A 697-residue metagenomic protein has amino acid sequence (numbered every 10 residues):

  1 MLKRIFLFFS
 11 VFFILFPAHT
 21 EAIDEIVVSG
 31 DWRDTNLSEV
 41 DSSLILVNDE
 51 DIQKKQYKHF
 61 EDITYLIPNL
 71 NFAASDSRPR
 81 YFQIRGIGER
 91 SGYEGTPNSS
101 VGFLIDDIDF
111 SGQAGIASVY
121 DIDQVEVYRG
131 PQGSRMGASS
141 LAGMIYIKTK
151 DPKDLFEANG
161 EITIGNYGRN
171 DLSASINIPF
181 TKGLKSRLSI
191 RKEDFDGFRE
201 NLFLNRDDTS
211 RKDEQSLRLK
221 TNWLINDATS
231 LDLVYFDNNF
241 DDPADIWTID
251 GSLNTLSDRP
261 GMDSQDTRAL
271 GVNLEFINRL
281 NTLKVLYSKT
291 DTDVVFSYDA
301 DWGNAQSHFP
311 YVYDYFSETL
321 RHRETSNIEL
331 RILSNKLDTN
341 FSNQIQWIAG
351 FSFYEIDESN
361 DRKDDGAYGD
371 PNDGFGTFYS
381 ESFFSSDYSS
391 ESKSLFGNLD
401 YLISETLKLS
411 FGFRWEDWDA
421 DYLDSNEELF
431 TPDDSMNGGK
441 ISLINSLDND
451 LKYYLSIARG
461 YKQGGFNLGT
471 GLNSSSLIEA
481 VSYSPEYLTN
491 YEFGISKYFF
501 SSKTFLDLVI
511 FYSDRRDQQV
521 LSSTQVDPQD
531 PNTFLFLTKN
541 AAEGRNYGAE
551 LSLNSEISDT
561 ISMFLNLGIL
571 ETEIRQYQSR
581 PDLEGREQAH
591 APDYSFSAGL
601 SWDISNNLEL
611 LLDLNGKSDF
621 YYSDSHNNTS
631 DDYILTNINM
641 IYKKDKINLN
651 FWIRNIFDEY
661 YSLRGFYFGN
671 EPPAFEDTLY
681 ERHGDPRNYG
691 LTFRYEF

Functional and structural regions predicted by a protein language model:
I26, D514-R516, G616-Y621, I641-F697: C-terminal beta-signal and adjacent terminal beta-strands/loops of Gram-negative outer-membrane beta-barrel proteins
E61, Y81-Q83, L104, V127 (+2 more regions): N-terminal periplasmic accessory domains that precede and gate Gram-negative outer-membrane beta-barrel machines
G92-Y93, S100-P131: Short acidic/polar hinge/loop motifs at secondary-structure boundaries that mediate gating or recognition
E157-N159, I164-F195, R199, F203-D242 (+10 more regions): Transmembrane beta-barrel wall of Gram-negative outer-membrane proteins
T221-A228, F236, I332, Q344-I348 (+7 more regions): Structural signature of Gram-negative outer-membrane beta-barrels, strongest in the C-terminal barrel of TonB-dependent
N273-A300, S446-A458, S482-Y547, E556 (+4 more regions): Membrane-embedded beta-barrel scaffold of Gram-negative outer-membrane proteins
L333-N335, W347-G350, L402-L409, I510-D514 (+2 more regions): Gram-negative outer-membrane beta-barrel transporters
S474-S476, I574, H590-K643, R654-D658 (+1 more regions): C-terminal beta-barrel architecture of Gram-negative outer-membrane proteins
